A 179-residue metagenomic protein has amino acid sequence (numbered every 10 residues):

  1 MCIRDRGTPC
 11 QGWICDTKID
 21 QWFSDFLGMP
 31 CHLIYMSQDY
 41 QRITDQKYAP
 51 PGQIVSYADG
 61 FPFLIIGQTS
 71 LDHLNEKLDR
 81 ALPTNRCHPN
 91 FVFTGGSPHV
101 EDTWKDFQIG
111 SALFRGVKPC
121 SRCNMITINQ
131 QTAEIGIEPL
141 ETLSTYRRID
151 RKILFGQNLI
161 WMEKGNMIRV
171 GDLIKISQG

Functional and structural regions predicted by a protein language model:
M1-G179: Metal-cofactor-dependent catalytic cores
